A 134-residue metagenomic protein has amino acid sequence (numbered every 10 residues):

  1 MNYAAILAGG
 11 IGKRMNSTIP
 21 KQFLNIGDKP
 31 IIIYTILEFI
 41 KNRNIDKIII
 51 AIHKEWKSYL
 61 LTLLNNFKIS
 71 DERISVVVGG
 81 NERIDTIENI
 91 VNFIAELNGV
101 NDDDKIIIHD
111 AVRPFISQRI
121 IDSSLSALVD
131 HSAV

Functional and structural regions predicted by a protein language model:
M1-S58: N-terminal glycine-rich phosphate-binding loop and ensuing alpha1 helix
I19-Q22, L63-N66, V91-N92, I120-S123: Short, glycine/charged-enriched secondary-structure capping and boundary segments
F23, V76, A133-V134: Conserved beta-strand scaffold positions in the cores of enzyme catalytic domains, especially in NTP/NDP-utilizing
I26, A51-K54, N81, A111 (+1 more regions): Conserved residues at beta->alpha junctions
I26-G27, A51, S70, L97 (+2 more regions): Alpha-helix boundary/interfacial micro-motifs
I33-D103: Conserved N-terminal catalytic core of the sugar/cofactor nucleotidyltransferase
E82-V134: Conserved beta-loop-beta/alpha segment of the NTase-like Rossmann-fold superfamily that binds/positions NTPs
